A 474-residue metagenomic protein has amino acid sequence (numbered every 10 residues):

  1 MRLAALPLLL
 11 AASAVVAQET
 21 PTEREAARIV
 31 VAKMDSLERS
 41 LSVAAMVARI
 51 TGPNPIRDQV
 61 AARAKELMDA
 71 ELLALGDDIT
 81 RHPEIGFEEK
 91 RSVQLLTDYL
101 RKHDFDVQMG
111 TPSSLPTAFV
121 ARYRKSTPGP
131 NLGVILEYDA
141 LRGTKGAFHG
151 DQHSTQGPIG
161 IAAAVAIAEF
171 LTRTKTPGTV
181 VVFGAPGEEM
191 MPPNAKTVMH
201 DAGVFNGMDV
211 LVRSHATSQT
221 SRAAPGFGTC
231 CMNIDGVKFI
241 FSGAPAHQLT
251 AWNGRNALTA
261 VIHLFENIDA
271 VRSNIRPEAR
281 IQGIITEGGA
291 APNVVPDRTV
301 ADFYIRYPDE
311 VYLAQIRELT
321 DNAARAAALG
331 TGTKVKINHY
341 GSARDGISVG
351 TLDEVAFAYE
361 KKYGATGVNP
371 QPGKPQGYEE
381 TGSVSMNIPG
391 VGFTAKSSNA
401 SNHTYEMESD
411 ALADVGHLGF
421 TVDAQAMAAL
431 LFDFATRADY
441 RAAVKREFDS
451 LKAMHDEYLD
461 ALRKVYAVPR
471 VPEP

Functional and structural regions predicted by a protein language model:
M1-L8: Sec-dependent signal peptide recognition, specifically the positively charged N-region followed immediately by
L8-A17: Hydrophobic h-region of N-terminal signal peptides that target proteins for export in Gram-negative bacteria
T20-M34, E38-T179: Acidic/His- and Gly-rich active-site-bordering loop/insert found across diverse amide/peptide-bond hydrolases
A64, M68, G76, T80-P83 (+9 more regions): Sec/Tat-exported extracytoplasmic proteins
I79, L100, A121, V134 (+11 more regions): Divalent metal-coordination and catalytic microenvironments
S126-L141, C230-I240, S397-Y405: Acidic-glycine-rich active-site phosphate/pyrophosphate-binding loop
A140-T155, T174-P296: Histidine/acidic-residue-rich, glycine-tolerant segments that coordinate divalent metal ions
I262-P474: Metal-dependent amide/peptide-bond hydrolase catalytic core, centered on the "pita-bread" metallohydrolase fold
